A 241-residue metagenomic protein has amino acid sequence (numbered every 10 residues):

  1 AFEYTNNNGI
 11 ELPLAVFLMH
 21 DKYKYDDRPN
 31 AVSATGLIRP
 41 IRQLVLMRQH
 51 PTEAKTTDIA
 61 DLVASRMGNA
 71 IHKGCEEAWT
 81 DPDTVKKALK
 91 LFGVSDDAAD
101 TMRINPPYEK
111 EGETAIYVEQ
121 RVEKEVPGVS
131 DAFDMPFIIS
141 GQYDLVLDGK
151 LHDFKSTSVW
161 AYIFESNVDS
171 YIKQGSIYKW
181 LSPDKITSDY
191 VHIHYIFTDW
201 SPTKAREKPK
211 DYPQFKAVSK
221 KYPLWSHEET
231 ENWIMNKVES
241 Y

Functional and structural regions predicted by a protein language model:
A1-K150, Y162-F164, S201-D211: Metal-dependent nuclease catalytic cores that hydrolyze phosphodiester bonds in DNA/RNA, characterized by
F2-T5, P127-G128, V168, W180-Y241: Metal-dependent nuclease catalytic regions and adjoining charged, substrate-binding loops involved in nucleic-acid end
P40, L151-S156, G175-S176: Long, contiguous hydrophobic alpha-helical segments, chiefly transmembrane helices and signal peptides
A70, K173-L181: Short amphipathic alpha-helical face segments that pack within enzyme cores and frequently flank/anchor catalytic
Y117, V146, K150-F154, T187-Y195: A structural signal for short, well-ordered beta-strand segments and their strand-loop junctions that often border
F137, D169-Q174: Short, glycine/acidic-rich beta->alpha junctions
F154-S166: Short beta-strand-loop-alpha-helix junction that forms the active-site gateway of nucleic-acid-processing nucleases
